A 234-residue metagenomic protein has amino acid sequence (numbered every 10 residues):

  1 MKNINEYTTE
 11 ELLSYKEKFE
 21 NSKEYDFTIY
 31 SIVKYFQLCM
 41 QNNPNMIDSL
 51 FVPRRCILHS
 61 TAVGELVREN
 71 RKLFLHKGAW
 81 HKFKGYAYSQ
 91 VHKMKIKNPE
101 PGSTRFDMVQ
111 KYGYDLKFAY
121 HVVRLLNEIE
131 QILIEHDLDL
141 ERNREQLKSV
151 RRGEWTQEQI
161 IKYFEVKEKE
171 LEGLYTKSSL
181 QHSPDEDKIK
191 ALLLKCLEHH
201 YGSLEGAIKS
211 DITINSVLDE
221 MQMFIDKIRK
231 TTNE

Functional and structural regions predicted by a protein language model:
K2-E234: The feature captures the alpha-helical scaffold/lid subdomain characteristic of nucleotidyltransferase
